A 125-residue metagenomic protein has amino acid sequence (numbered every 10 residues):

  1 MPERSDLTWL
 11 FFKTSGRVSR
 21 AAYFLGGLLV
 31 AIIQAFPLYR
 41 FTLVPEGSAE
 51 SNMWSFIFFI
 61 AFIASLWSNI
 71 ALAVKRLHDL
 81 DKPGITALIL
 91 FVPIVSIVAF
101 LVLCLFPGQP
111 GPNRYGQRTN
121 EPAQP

Functional and structural regions predicted by a protein language model:
M1-L29, N69-I85, V102-P125: Membrane-interface extramembranous regions at the lipid-water interface
A31-L66, A71, G84-L90, S96 (+1 more regions): Membrane-helix interface segments in multi-pass membrane proteins
